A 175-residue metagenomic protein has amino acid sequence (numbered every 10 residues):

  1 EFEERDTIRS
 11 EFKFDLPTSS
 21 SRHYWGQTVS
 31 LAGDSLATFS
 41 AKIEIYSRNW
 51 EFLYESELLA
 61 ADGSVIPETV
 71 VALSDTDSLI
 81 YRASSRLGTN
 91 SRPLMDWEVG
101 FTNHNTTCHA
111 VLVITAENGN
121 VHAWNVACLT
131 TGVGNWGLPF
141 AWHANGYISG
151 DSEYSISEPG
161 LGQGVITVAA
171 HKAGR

Functional and structural regions predicted by a protein language model:
E1-R175: Loop-rich non-cytosolic ectodomains and luminal regions
